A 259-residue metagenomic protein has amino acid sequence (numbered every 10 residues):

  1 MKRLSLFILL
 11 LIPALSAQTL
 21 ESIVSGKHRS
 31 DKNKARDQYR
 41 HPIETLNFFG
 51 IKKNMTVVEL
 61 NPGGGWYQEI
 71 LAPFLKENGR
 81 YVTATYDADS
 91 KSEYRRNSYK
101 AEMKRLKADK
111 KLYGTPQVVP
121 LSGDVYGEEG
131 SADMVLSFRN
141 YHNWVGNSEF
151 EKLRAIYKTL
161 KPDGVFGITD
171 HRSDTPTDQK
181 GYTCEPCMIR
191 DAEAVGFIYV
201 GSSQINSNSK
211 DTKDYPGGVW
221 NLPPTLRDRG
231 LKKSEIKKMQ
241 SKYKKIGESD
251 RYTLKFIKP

Functional and structural regions predicted by a protein language model:
L20-K53: Class I SAM-dependent methyltransferase Rossmann-like catalytic core, especially the SAM/SAH-binding loop
K53-G63: Conserved class I S-adenosyl-L-methionine
N54, E77-N78, L160-F166: Short glycine-dipeptide loop
A72-P73, E149-P162: A short glycine-rich, Lys/Arg-flanked "PGG" loop and its adjoining helix->strand segment in the class I
V125-V135: A short acidic, Gly/Pro-enriched loop at the edge of an enzyme's catalytic core that lines a small-molecule cofactor
D163-T175: Conserved beta-strand signature within the Rossmann-like core of class I S-adenosyl-L-methionine
Q179-S203: Conserved Class I S-adenosyl-L-methionine
M239-P259: C-terminal lobe and adjacent flexible extensions of AdoMet/dcAdoMet transferase-like proteins
